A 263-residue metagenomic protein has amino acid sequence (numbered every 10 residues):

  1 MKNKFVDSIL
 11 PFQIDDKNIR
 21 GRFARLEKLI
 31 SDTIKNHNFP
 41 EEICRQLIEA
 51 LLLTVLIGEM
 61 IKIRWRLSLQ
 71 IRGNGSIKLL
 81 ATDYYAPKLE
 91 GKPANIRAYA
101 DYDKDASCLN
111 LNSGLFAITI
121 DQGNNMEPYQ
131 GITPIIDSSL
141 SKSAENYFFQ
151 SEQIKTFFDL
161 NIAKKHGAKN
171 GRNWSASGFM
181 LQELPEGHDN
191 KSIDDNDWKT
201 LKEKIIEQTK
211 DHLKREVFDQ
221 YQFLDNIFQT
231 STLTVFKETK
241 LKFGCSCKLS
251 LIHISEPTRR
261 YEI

Functional and structural regions predicted by a protein language model:
M1, A144, K240-L241, R260: Intrinsic structural disorder
K2-F236: Interaction interfaces in information-processing and related assembly proteins
F236-E238, S255: Short conserved catalytic/interaction loops centered on acidic-Pro-aromatic/His motifs
K240-L251: Local cysteine-cluster metal-coordination motifs and their immediate loop/turn environment, predominantly Fe-S cluster
I252-I263: Single conserved hydrophobic/aromatic residue that forms the stacking wall/gate of nucleotide- or nucleobase-binding
